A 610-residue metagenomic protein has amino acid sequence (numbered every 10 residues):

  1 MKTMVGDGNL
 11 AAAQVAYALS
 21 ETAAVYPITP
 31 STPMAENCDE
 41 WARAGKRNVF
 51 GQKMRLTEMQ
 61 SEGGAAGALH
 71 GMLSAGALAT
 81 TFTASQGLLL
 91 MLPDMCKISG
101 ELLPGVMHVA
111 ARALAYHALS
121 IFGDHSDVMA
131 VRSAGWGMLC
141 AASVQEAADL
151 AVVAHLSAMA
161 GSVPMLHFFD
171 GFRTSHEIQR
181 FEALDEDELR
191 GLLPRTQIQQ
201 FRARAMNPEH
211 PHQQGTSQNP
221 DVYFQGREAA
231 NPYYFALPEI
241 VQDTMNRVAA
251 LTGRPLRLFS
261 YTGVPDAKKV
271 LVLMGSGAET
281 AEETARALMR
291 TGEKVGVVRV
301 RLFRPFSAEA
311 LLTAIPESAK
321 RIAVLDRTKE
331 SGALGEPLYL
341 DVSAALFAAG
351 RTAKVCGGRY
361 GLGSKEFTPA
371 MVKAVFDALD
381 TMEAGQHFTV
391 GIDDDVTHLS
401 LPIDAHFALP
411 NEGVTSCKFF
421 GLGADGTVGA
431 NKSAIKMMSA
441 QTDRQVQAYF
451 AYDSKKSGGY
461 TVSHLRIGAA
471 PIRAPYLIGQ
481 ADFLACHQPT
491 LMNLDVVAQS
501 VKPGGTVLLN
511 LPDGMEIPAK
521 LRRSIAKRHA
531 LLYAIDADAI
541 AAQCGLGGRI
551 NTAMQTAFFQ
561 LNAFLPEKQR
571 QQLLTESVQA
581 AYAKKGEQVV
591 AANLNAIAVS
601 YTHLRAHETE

Functional and structural regions predicted by a protein language model:
M1-A130, G135, V152, P369-M371 (+4 more regions): Thiamine diphosphate
T22-E58, V272-V300, S416-Q480, L484: Anionic-ligand anchoring segments at beta-strand to alpha-helix junctions in alpha/beta enzyme folds, i.e., glycine
F50-M54, M165-S260: Conformationally flexible catalytic loops at phosphate/diphosphate-handling active centers
I121-G171, A348-G361, H529-L531: Conserved thiamine diphosphate
R321-L409, A537-G545, R549-K585: Peripheral docking tails and interdomain loops at the edges of cofactor- or intermediate-handling domains
S500-P518: ADP-ribose/adenylate-binding Rossmann-like module
M515-A530: Rossmann-fold NAD(P)-binding glycine/threonine-rich loop
T602-T609: Conserved small/polar residues in nucleotide/adenosyl-binding loops
